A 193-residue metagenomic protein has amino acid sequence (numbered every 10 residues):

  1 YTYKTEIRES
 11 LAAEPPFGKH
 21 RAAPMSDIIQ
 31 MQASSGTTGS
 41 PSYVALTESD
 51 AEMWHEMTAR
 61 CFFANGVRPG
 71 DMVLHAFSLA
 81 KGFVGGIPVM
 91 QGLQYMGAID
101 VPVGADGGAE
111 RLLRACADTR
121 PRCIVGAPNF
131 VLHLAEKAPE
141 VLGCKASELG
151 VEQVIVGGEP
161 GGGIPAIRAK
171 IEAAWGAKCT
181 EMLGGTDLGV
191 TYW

Functional and structural regions predicted by a protein language model:
Y1-A33, G39-E56, R60-A64: Nucleotide 5′-phosphate-binding alpha/beta core
I28, S78-G82, N129: Short glycine-enriched loops at secondary-structure junctions
S34-T37, V73, I124, G184: Conserved S/T- and glycine-rich ATP-binding loop of Class I adenylate-forming
G39-L46, G70-F77, C116: Short acidic, glycine/Ser/Thr-rich loop/turn "cap" segments at secondary-structure junctions
A51, G82, P160-I164: Alpha-helix N-cap/loop-to-helix initiation residues
H55-M72, G108-P121: Conserved ATP-dependent adenylate/AMP-binding module captured primarily in the ANL superfamily
A59, F63-Y95: Conserved AMP-binding loop of ANL adenylate-forming enzymes
M96-W193: Active-site glycine/GP-rich loop and adjacent strand/helix microenvironment that borders small-molecule binding pockets
